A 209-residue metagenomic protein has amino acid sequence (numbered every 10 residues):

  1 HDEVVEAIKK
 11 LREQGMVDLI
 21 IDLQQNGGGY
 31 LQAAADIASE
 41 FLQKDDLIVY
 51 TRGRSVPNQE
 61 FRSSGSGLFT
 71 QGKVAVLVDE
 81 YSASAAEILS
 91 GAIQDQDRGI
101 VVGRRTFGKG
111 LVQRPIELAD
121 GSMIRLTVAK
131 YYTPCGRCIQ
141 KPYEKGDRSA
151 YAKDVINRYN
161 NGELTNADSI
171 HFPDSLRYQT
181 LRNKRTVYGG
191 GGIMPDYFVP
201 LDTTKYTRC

Functional and structural regions predicted by a protein language model:
H1-G121: Cleft-lining beta-strand/loop regions that shape enzyme active-site pockets
V49-T51, V102, T127, Y188 (+2 more regions): Residues in well-ordered beta-strands of folded domains
V49-Y50, I100-R104, P134, C138-K141 (+1 more regions): Acidic/polar loop patches that form or flank catalytic/metal-binding clefts of enzymes that bind anionic ligands
L111, R125-T127, F172-S175: A short, compositionally biased
R114, L126-E144: Extended catalytic-interface subdomain
A119, P134-C135, R182: Short, ordered coil/turn segments that flank beta-strands lining enzyme active or ligand-binding pockets
S122, V128-A129, T133, S149 (+1 more regions): Active-site rim segments in enzyme catalytic domains, especially the processed small/beta chain of N-terminal
C138-C209: Conserved functional hotspot residues or short segments at active or partner-binding sites across diverse domains
